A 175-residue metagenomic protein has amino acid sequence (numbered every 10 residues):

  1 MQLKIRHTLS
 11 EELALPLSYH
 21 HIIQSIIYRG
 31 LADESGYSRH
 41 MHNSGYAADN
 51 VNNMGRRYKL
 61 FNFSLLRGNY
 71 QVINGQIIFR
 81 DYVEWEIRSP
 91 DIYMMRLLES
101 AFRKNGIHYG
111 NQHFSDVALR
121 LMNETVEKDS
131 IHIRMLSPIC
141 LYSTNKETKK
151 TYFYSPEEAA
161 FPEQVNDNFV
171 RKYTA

Functional and structural regions predicted by a protein language model:
M1-A175: RNA-interacting cores
